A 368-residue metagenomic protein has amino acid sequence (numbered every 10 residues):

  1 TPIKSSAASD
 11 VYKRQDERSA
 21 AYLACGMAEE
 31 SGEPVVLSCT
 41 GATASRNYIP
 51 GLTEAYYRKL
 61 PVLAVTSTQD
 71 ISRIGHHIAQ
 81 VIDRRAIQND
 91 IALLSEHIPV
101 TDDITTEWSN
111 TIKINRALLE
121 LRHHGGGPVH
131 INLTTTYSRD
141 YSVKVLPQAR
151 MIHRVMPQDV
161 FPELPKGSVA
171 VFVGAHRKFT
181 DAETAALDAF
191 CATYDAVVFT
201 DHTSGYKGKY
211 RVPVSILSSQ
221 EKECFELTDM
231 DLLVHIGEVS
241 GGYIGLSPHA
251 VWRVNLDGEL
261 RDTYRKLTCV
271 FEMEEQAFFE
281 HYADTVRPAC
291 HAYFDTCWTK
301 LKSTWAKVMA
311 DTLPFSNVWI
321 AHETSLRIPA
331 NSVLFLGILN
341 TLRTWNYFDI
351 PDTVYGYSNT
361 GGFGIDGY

Functional and structural regions predicted by a protein language model:
T1-A8, Y12: Single conserved hydrophobic/aromatic residue that forms the stacking wall/gate of nucleotide- or nucleobase-binding
S9-D10, E30-V36, Y347-G362: Glycine/charged-rich beta-loop-alpha catalytic/anionic-binding loops adjacent to active sites
D10, E30-Q69, F225-I236: A short, small-residue-rich loop immediately preceding and capping a beta-strand
K13-Y22, L37-T43, F335-I338, Y355-Y368: Active-site nucleophile and cofactor-binding loops and adjacent substrate-binding regions of central metabolic enzymes
R14, T111-R116, E120-G167: Conformationally flexible catalytic loops at phosphate/diphosphate-handling active centers
E33, Q80-G127: Conserved thiamine diphosphate
T40, N47, V173-W252, L256 (+2 more regions): Glycine-rich, anion-gripping cofactor-binding loops and their flanking helix/strand elements in enzyme active sites
P248-N340: Phosphate/pyrophosphate-binding active-site segments
